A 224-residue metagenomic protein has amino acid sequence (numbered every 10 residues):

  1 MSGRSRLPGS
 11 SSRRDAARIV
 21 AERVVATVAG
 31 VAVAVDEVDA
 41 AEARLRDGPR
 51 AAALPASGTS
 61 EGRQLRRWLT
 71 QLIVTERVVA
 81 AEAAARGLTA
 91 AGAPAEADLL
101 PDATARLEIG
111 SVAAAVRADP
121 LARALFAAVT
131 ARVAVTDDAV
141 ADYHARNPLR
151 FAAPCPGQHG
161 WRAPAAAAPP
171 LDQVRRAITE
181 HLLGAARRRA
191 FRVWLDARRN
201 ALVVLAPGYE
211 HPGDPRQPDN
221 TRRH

Functional and structural regions predicted by a protein language model:
S2-G48, A52-H224: Peptidyl-prolyl cis-trans isomerase
